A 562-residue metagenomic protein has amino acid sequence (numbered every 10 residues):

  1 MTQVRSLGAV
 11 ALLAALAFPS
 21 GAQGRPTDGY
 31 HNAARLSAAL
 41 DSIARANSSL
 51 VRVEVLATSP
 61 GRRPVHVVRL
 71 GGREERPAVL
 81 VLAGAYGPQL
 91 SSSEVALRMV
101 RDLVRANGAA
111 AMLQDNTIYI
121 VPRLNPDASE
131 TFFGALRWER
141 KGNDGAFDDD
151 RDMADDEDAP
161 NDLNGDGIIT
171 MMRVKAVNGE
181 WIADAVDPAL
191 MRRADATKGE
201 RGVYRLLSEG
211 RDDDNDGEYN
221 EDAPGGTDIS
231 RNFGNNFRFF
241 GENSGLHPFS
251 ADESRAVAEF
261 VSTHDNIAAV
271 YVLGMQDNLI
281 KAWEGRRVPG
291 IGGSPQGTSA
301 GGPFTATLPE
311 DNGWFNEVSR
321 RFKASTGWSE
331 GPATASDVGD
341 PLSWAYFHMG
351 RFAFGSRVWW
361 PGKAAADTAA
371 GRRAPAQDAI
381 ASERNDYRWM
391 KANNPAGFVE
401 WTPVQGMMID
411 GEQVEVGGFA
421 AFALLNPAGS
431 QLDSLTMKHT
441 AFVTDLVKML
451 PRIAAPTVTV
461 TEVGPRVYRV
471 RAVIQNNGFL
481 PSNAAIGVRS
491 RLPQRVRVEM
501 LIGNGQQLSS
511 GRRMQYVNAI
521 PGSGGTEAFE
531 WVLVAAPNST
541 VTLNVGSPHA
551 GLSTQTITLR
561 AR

Functional and structural regions predicted by a protein language model:
G8-A17: Bacterial N-terminal signal peptides
Q23-G61, S430, S434: Short glycine- and acidic-rich boundary segments immediately preceding or forming the N-terminal edge of structured
R52, P64-V65, L82, E94 (+7 more regions): Metallocarboxypeptidase
R76-P77, L90-E94, R98-P303: Active-site/substrate-binding loop(s) of hydrolase catalytic cores
I474-R489: Short amphipathic, basic-aromatic surface patches that mediate peripheral association with negatively charged
F529-P537: Short, hydrophobic beta-strand segments
N538-P548: Short, aromatic- and glycine-rich surface loops/edge beta-strands on solvent-exposed regions
G551-A561: Edge beta-strands of extracellular beta-sandwich domains
